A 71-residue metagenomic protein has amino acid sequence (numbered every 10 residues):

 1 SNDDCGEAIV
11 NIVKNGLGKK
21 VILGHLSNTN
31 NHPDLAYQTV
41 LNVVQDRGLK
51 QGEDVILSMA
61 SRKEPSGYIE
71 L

Functional and structural regions predicted by a protein language model:
S1-I56: Cap/insert and terminal regions of metallo-dependent hydrolase folds
V55-L71: Short, basic/aromatic-enriched C-terminal tail that caps enzymatic domains
